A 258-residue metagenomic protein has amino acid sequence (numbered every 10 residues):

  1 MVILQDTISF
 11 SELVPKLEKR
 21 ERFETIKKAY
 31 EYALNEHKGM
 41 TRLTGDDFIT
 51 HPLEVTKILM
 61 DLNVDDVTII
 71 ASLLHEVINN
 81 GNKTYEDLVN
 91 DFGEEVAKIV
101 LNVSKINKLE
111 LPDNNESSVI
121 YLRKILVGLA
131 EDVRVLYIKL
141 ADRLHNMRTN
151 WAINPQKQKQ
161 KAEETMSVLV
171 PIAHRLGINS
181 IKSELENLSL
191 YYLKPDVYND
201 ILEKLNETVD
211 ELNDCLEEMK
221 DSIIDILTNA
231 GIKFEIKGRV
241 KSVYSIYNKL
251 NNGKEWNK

Functional and structural regions predicted by a protein language model:
M1-K258: Active-site helical microenvironments for divalent-metal-assisted chemistry
